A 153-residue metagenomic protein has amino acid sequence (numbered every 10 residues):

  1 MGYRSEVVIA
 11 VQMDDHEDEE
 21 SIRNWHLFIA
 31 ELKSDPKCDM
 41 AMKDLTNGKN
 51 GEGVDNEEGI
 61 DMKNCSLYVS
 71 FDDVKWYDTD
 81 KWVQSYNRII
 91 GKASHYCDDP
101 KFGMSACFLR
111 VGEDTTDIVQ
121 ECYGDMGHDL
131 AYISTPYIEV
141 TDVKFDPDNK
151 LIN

Functional and structural regions predicted by a protein language model:
M1-K33: Short, extreme N-terminal segment that most often corresponds to the first beta-strand
H26-N153: Charged interaction segments
